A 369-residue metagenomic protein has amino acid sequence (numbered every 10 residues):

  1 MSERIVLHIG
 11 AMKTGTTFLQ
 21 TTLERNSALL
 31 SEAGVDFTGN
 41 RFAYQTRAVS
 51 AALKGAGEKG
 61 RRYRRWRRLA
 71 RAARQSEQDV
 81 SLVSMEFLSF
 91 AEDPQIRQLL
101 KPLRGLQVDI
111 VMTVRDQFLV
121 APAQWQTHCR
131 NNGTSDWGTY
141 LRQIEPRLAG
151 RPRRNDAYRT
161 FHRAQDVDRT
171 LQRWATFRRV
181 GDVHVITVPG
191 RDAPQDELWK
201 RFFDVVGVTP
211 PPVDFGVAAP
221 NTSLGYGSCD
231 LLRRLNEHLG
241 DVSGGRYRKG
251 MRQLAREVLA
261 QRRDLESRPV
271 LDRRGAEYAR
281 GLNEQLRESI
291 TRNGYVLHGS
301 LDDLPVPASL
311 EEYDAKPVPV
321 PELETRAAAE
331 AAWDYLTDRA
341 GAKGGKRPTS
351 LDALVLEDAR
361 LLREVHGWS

Functional and structural regions predicted by a protein language model:
M1-S369: Anion-recognition interface
